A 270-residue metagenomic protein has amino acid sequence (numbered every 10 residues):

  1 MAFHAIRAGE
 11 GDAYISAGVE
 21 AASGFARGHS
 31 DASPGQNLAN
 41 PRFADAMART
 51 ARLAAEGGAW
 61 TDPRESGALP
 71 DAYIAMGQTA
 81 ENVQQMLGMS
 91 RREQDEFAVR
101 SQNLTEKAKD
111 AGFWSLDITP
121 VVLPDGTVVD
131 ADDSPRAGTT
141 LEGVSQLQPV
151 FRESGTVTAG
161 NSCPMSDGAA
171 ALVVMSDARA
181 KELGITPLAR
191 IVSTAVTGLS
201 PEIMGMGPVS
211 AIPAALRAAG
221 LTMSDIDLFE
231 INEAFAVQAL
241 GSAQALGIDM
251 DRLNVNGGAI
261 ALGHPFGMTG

Functional and structural regions predicted by a protein language model:
M1, M76-V83, V99-L104, M175-R179 (+2 more regions): Short, well-ordered amphipathic alpha-helical segments that serve as non-catalytic structural scaffolds within diverse
M1-E20, G28, Q84-F113, A171-A178 (+2 more regions): Active-site-proximal alpha-helical scaffold in enzymes
A13-N82: Flexible glycine-/small-residue-enriched beta->alpha junction loops that bind anionic phosphate/pyrophosphate groups
Y14-V19, D95-R100, I118-L123, I185-V196 (+2 more regions): Beta-strand segments within the central parallel beta-sheet cores of soluble alpha/beta enzyme folds
S23, S30-D31, G67-A75, Q85 (+5 more regions): Active-site pocket-shaping loop/turn-to-helix segments
E56, R92-E182, A245-R252, A261: N-terminal extracellular/periplasmic Venus flytrap/periplasmic-binding protein-like
V83-G88, A180-G184, P213-L228, L246-D249: Phosphate/pyrophosphate-binding loops at sites that engage ATP/ADP/AMP, CoA/4′-phosphopantetheine, polyphosphate
